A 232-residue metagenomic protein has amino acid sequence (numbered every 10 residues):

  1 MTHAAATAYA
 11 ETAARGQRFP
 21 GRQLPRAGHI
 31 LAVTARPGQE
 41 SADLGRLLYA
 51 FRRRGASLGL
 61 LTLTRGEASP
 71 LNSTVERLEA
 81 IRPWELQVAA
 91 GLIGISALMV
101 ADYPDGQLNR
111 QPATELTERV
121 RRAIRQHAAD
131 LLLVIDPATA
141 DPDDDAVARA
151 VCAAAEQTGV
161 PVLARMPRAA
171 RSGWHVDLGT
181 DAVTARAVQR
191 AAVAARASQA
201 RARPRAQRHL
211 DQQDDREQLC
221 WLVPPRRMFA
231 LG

Functional and structural regions predicted by a protein language model:
T2-H127, Q157: Active-site rim/loop-helix segments in enzyme catalytic domains that contact anionic ligands
T2-Q23, T158-G232: The feature marks non-catalytic terminal segments
R36, D141-D144, R196-A197: Histidine-centered active-site/metal-ligand motif
E40, E67-P70, T139-D144, A170-R171: Active-site environment of divalent metal-dependent phosphoester hydrolases
Q87-G91, C152, R190, A194: Class I S-adenosyl-L-methionine
I95, V120-A140, V147-A148: Proline-aspartate-enriched helix->loop->beta-strand connector
D102-Y103, V134-A138, P167: Short, well-ordered beta-to-alpha junction loops that form the rim of enzyme active sites and present histidine/acidic
P112, D141-A155: Short Gly/Thr/Asp-enriched flexible loops that form oxyanion-binding sites at enzyme active sites
